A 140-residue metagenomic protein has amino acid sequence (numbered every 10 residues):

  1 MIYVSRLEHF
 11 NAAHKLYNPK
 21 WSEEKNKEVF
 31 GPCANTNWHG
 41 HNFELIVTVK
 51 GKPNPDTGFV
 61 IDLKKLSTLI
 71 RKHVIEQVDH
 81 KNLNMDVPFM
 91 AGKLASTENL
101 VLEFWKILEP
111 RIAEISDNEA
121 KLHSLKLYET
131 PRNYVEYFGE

Functional and structural regions predicted by a protein language model:
M1-E140: Charge-rich, low-complexity N-terminal segments
